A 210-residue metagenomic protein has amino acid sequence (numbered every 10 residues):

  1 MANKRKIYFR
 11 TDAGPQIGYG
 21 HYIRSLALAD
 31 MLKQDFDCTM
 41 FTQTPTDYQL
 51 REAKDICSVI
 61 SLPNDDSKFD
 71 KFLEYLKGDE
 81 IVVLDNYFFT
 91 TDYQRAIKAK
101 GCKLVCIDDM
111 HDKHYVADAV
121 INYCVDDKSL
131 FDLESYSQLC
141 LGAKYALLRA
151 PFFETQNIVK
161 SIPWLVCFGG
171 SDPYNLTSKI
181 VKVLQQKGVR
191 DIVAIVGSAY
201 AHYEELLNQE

Functional and structural regions predicted by a protein language model:
A2-Y8: Extreme N-terminal starter segment of soluble prokaryotic enzymes
R5, E80, S161-W164: Nucleotide donor/acceptor-binding cores
F9-Y19, R24-M31, Q43-S135: Active-site and donor-binding regions of nucleotide-sugar-utilizing enzymes
L28-F36, V183-K187: A short, Lys/Arg-enriched amphipathic alpha-helix followed by its capping loop at the start of a domain
D37-P45, I192-S198: Short internal beta-strands
V116-Y174: A nucleotide-sugar donor-handling region in carbohydrate enzymes
I162-E210: Donor-nucleotide binding loops and adjacent catalytic segments primarily of GT-B fold Leloir glycosyltransferases
